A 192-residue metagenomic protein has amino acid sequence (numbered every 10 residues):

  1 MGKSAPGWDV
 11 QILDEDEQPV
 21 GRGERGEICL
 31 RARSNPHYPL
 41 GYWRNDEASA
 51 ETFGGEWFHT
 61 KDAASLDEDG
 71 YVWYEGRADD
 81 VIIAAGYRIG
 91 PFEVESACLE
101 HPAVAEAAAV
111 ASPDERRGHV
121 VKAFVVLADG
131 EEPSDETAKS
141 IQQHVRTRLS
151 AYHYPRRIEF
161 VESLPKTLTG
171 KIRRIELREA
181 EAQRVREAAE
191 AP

Functional and structural regions predicted by a protein language model:
M1-Y71, D79-V81, V94, D129: Conserved AMP-binding/adenylate-forming
P6-W8, G26, H119-V121, R156 (+1 more regions): Change "...and in nucleic-acid phosphodiester-cleaving endonucleases..." to "...and in nucleic-acid processing enzymes
W8, E56, V104-A105, Y152 (+2 more regions): Secondary-structure boundary/capping positions in well-ordered alpha/beta enzyme cores
Q11, Q18, Q142-Q143, Q183: Residue-identity detector for glutamine
D16, L30-N35, A63-H153, S163 (+2 more regions): AMP-binding/adenylate-forming catalytic core of the ANL superfamily
D46, E56, H101, V145-R148 (+1 more regions): Alpha-helix boundary/capping residues
I158-V161: General small-molecule cofactor/ligand-binding pocket signal
E179-P192: Acidic/polar alpha-helix N-cap and adjacent early helical turns within long charge-rich amphipathic helices/linkers
